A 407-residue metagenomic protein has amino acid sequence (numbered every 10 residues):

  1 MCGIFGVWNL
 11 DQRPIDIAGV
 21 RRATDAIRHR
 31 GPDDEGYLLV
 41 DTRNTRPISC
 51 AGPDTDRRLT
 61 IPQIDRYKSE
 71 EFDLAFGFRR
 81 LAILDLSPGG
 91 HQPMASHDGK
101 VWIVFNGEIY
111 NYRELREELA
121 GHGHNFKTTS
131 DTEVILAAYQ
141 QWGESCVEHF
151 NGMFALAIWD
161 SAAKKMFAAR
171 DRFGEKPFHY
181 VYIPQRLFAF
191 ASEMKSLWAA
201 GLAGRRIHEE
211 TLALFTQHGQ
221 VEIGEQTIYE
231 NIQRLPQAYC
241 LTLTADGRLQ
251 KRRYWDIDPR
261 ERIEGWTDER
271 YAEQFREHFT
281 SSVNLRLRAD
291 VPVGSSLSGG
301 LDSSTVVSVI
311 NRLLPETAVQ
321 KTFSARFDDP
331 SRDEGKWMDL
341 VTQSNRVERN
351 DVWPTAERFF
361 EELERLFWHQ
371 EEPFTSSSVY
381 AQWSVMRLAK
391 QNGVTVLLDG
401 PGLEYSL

Functional and structural regions predicted by a protein language model:
M1-E371, Q382: Cysteine-centered catalytic environments shared across enzyme families
R172, Q185, S384-L407: Active-site adenylate/phosphate-handling loop in enzymes that bind or generate adenylated species
P373-S376: Acceptor-substrate binding/catalytic loop of class I
